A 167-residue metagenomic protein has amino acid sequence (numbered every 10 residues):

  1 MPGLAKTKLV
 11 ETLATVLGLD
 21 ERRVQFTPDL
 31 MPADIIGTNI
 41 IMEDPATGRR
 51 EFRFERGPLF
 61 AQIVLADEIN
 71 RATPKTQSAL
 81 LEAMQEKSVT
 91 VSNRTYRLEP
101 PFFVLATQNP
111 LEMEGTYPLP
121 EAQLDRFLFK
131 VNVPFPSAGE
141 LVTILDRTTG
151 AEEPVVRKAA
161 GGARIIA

Functional and structural regions predicted by a protein language model:
M1, I35, T107: P-loop (Walker A) phosphate-binding loop of NTP-binding proteins
M1-T27: Walker A/P-loop
K8, K75, A79: Conserved Walker
V16, T38-E43: Short, hinge-like loop/turn segments at secondary-structure boundaries
D20-D34, N93-P100: Short beta-strand-centered segment that lines the nucleotide-binding/catalytic pocket of NTP-utilizing
M42-T47, A72-T76, M84-A167: Canonical AAA+ ATPase core
D44-L65: Conserved alpha-helical scaffold flanking the Walker A/P-loop in AAA+ ATPase domains
D67-E68, A79: Walker B catalytic acidic pair
